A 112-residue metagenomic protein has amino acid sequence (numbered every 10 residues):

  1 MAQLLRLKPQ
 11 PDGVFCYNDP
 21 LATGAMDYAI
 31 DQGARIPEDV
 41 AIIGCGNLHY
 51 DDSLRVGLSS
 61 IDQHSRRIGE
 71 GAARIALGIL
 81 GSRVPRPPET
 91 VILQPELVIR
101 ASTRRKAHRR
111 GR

Functional and structural regions predicted by a protein language model:
A2-G111: Flexible loop/turn connectors
